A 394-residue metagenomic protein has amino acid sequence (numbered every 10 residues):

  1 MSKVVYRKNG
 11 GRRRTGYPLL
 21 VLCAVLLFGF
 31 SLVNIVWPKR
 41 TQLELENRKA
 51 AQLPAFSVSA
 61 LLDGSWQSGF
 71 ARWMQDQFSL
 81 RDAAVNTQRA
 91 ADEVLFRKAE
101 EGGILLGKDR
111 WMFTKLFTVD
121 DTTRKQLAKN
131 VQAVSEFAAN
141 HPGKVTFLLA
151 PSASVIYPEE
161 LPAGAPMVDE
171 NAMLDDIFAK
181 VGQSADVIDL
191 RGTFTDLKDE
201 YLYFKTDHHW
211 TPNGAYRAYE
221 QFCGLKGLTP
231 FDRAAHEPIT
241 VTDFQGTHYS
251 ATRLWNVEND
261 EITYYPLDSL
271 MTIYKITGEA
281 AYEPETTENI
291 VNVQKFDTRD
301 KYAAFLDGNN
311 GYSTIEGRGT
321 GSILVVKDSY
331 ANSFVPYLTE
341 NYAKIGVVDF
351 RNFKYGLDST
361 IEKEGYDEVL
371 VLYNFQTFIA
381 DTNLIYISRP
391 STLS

Functional and structural regions predicted by a protein language model:
M1-S394: Extracellular glycan-modifying ectodomains
